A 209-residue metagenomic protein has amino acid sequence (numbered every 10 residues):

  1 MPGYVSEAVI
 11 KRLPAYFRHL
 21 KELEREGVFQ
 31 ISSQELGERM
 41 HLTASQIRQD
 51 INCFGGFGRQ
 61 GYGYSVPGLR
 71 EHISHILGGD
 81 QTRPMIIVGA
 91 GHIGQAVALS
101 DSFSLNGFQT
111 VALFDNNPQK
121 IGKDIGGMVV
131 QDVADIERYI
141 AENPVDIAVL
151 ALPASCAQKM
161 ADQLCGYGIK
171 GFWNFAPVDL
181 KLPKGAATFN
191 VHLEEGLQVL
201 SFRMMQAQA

Functional and structural regions predicted by a protein language model:
M1-F29: Extreme N-terminal segment that seeds HTH/winged-HTH DNA-binding domains in transcriptional regulators
K21-R25, G127-A209: Phosphate-bearing ligand-interacting subdomains that bind or position ATP/ADP/UDP/GDP/NAD(P) or nucleotide-linked
Q30, Q34, R39-T82: HTH-adjacent hinge/linker in prokaryotic transcriptional regulators
A90: Glycine-rich Rossmann-fold phosphate-binding loop(s) that bind the pyrophosphate of adenine dinucleotide cofactors
I93: Hydrophobic/small residue at the entry helix of a nucleotide-binding pocket
L105-G126: NAD(P)-binding Rossmann-fold cofactor-contacting core
